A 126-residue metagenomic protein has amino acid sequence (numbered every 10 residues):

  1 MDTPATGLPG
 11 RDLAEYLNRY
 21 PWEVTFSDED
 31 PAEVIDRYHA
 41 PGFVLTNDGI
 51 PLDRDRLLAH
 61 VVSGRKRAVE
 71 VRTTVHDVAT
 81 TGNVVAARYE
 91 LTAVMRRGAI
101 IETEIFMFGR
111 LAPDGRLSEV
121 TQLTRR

Functional and structural regions predicted by a protein language model:
M1-R37, P41: Short, low-complexity N-terminal intrinsically disordered segments enriched in polar/charged residues
G10, E29-G82: A solvent-exposed, acidic/Ser-Thr-rich amphipathic alpha-helical stretch
H39, L91-A93, M107, L123-T124: Short beta-strand segments enriched in hydrophobic/aromatic residues within well-folded beta-rich domains
K66-R67, A93-E102: Short, cysteine-centered beta-strand-loop-beta hairpins and adjacent loop/turn segments enriched in charged/polar
V71-T73, R88, I101-M107, E119: Short, surface-exposed coil-to-beta transition loops
G82-L91: A short hydrophobic beta-strand element
E104-R126: Short beta-strand edge/turn micro-motifs at domain boundaries
